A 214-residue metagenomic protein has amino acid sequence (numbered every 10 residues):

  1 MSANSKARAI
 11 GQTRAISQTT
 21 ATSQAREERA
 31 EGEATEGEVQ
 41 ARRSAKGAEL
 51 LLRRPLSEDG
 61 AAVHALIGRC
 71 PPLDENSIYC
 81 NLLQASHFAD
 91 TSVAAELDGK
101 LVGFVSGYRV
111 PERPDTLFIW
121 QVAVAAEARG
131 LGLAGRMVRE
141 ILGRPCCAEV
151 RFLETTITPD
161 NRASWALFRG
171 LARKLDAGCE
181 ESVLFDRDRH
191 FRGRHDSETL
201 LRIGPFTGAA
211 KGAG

Functional and structural regions predicted by a protein language model:
M1-K46: Intrinsically disordered, low-complexity terminal tails and inter-domain linkers enriched for S/T/G/P/D/E
L50-V63: A short beta-loop-alpha structural element at the N-terminal edge of CoA-dependent acyl/N-acetyltransferase catalytic
A65-D115, W120, A125: Acetyl-CoA-dependent GNAT
Q121-R129, I157-T158: A short, internal acetyl-CoA/4′-phosphopantetheine-binding micro-motif in the GNAT/acyltransferase core
V124, G130-G143, A166, G170: Conserved acetyl-CoA-binding loop-helix of GNAT-fold acetyltransferases
G135, P159-S182: Conserved active-site alpha-helix within GNAT-family acetyltransferase domains
P145-P159: Conserved GNAT acetyl-CoA-binding A-motif
L175-G214: C-terminal "cap" of GNAT-fold acetyltransferases
